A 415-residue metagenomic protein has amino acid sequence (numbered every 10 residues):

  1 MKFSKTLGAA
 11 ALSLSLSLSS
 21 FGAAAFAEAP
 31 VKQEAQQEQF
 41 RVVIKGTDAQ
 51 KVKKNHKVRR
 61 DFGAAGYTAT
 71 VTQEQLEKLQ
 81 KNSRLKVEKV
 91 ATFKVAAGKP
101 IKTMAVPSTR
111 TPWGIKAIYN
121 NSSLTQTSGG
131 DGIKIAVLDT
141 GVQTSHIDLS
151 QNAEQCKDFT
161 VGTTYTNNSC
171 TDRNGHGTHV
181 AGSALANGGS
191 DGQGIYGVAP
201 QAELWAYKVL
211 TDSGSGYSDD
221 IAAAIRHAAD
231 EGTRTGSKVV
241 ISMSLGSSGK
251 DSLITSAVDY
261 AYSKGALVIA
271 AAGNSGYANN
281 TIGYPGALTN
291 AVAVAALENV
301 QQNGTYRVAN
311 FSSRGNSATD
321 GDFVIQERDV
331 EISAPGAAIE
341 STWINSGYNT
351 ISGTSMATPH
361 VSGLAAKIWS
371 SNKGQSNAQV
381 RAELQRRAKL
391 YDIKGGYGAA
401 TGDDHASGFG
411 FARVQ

Functional and structural regions predicted by a protein language model:
M1-A10: Bacterial Sec-dependent N-terminal signal peptides
S17-A24: C-terminal segment of classical bacterial N-terminal signal peptides
F26-A27, K57, N82-K134, V142 (+2 more regions): Protease zymogen maturation seam
A29-E34, R41-R110: Autoinhibitory propeptides
K57, Y196-A199, R234-S244, S252-L253 (+3 more regions): C-terminal subdomain of the subtilisin-like protease fold in secreted/lumenal serine endopeptidases
S123-Q155, N167-D219, T235-V239, K250 (+5 more regions): Subtilisin-like serine protease catalytic core
D139, G286-S370, G374, F411-Q415: Extracellular S/T/G-rich loop segment that most often corresponds to the catalytic His/Ser-adjacent loop
A181-L185, W205-T211, A334-G402: Hydrolase catalytic cores
